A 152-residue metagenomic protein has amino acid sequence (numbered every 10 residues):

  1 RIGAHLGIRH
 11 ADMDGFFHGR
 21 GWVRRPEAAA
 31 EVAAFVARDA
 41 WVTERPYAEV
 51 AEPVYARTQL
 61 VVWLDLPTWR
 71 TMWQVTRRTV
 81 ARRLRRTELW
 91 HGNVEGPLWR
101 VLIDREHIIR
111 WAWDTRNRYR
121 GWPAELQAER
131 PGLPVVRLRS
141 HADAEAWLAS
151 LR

Functional and structural regions predicted by a protein language model:
R1-R9: A conserved segment at the C-terminal end of the G1
H5, A37, R130-G132: Short, well-ordered coil/turn elements that cap or connect secondary structure elements
R9-W69: Conserved nucleotide-sensing/catalytic segment adjacent to the nucleotide-binding pocket in NTP-handling enzymes
A40-W41, L84, N117, G132: Generic structural signal for secondary-structure transition and capping sites
V54-A56, W73-T76, A149: Short amphipathic alpha-helical segments
L66-Y119: A glycine- and Lys/Arg-enriched "phosphate-lid" helix/loop adjacent to the NTP-binding pocket of small-molecule kinases
R110-R152: NTP-dependent small-molecule kinase module
